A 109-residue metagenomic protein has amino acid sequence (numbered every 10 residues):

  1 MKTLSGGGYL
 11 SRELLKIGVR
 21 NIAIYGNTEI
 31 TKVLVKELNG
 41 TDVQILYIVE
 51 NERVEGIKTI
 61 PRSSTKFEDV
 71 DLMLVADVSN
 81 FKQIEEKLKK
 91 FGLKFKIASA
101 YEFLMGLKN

Functional and structural regions predicted by a protein language model:
M1-N109: Hydrophobic, well-ordered beta-alpha structural blocks that scaffold small-molecule cofactor pockets
